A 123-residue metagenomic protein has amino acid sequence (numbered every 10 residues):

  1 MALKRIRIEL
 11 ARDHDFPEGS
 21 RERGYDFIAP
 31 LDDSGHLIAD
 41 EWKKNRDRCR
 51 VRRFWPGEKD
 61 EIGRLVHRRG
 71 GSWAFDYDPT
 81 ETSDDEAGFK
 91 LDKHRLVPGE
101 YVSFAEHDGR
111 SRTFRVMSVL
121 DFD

Functional and structural regions predicted by a protein language model:
M1-K43: N-terminal intrinsically disordered, low-complexity, charge/repeat-rich segments that act as generic
A2-K4, R68-G71, L96-E100: A short, compositionally biased
A11-P17, V51-R52, D60-G63, Y101-S103: Intrinsically disordered, low-complexity boundary segments flanking structured domains
Y25-A29, I62-H67, F114: Broad, structure-driven detector of short, well-ordered beta-strand segments within folded domains
G35-L37, W55-G57, L120: Glycine- and charge-enriched low-complexity intrinsically disordered segments
R46-A87: Short beta-strand/loop turn elements enriched in aromatics
D76-D123: Short, compact, well-ordered microdomains
